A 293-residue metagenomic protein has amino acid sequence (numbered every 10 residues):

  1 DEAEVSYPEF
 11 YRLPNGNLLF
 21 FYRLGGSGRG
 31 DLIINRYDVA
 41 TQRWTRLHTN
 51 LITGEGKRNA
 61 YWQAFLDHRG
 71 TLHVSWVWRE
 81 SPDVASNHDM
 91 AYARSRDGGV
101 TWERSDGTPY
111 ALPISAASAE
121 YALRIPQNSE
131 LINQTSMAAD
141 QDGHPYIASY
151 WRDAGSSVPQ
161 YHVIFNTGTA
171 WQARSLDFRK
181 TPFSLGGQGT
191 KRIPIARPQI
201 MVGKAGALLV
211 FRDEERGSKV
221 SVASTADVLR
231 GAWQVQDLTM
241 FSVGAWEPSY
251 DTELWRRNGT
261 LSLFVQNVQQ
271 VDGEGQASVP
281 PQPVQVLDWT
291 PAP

Functional and structural regions predicted by a protein language model:
D1-P293: Extracellular, repeat-based ectodomains that mediate carbohydrate processing or recognition
